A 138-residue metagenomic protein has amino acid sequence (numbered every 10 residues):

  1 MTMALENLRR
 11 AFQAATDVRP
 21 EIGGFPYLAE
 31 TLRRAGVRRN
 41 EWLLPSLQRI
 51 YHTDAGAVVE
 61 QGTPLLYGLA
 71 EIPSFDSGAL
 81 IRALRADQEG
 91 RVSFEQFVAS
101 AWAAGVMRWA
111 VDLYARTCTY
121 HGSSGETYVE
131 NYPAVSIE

Functional and structural regions predicted by a protein language model:
M1-L28, R33-R34, F75-V92, S136-I137: Short, flexible domain-boundary/linker segments around small modular repeats
P26-G68: Acidic (E/D-rich), amphipathic helical modules within compact regulatory domains
Q48-H52, R116-H121: Short polybasic amphipathic segments
V58, A115, E126: Metal-centered catalytic cores of metalloenzymes
V59-W109: Short, solvent-exposed interaction modules
G105-Y120: Short, compact, well-ordered microdomains
Y120-E138: Glycine-rich, aromatic-bearing surface loops/beta-hairpins
